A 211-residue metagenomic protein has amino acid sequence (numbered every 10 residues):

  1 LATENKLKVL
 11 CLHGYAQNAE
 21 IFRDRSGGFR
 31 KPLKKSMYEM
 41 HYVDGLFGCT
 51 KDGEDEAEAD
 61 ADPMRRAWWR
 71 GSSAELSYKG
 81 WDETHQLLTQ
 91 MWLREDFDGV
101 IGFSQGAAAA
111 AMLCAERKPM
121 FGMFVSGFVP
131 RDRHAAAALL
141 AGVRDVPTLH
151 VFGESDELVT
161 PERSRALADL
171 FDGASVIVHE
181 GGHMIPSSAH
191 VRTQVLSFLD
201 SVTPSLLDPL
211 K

Functional and structural regions predicted by a protein language model:
A2, K6-G99: Serine-hydrolase catalytic machinery in alpha/beta-hydrolase-like enzymes
E20-I21, E157-R163, P186: Conserved alpha/beta-hydrolase "acid-adjacent" motif
D24-G27, A136-A137, T160-D169: Short alpha-helix in the alpha/beta-hydrolase fold that links the catalytic acid
I101-A110: Gly/Ala-rich beta-loop-alpha elbow adjacent to hydrolase catalytic centers
P130-R131, E154-V159, H183-M184: Acidic catalytic loop of the alpha/beta-hydrolase fold
V143-R144, L149-F152, D156: Short beta-strand/loop motif that positions the catalytic acidic residue of the alpha/beta-hydrolase fold
A168-P186: Catalytic histidine neighborhood in serine/cysteine hydrolases with alpha/beta-hydrolase-type architecture
P186-S201: Post-His helix in hydrolase/transferase enzymes
